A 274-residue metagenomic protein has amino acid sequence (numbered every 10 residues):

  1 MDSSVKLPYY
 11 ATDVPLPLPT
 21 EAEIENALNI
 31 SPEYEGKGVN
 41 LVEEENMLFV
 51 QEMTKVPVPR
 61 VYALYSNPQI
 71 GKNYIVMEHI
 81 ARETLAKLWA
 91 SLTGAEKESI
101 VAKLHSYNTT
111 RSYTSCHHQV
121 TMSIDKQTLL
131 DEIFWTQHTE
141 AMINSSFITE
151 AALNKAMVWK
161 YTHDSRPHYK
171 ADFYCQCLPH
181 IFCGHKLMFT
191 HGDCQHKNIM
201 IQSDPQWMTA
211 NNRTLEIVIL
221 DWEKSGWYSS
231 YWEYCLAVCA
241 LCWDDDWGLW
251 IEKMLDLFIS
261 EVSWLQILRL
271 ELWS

Functional and structural regions predicted by a protein language model:
D2-A141: ATP-binding pocket architecture of kinase catalytic cores
E43, H191-D193, N198, D221: Acidic active-site catalytic centers that drive phospho-/nucleotidyl reactions and related ester hydrolyses
K55, N73, K186-M188, E216: The start of beta-strands in P-loop NTPase/AAA+ ATPase cores
Y65-P68, I201-P205: Short, low-complexity Ser/Thr-rich regulatory SLiMs
S66, A81, H196, K224-S225: Short, glycine/acidic-enriched loop or turn micro-motifs at the edges of active sites
K97, Y113-G192, Q202-T214: An alpha-helical support segment within catalytic cores of ATP-dependent transferases
M188-F189, Q202-L268: Active-site Asp-x-Gly
E271-S274: A positional/structural detector of protein chain ends, strongest at the extreme C-terminus and weakly at the extreme
